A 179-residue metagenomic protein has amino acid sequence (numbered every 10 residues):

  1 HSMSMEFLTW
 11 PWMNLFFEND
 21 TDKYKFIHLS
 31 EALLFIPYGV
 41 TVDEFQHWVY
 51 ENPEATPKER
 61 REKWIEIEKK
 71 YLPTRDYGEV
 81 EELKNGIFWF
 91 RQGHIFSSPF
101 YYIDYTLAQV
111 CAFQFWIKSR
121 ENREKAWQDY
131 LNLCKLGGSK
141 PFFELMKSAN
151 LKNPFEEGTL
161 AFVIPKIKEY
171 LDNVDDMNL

Functional and structural regions predicted by a protein language model:
S4, L8, W12-L15, F35 (+3 more regions): C-terminal, non-catalytic "cap/extension" segments appended to globular domains
F16-H28: Active-site-proximal substrate-binding core of FAD-dependent oxidoreductases
L29-L33: Hydrophobic alpha-helical transmembrane segments of multi-pass membrane proteins
